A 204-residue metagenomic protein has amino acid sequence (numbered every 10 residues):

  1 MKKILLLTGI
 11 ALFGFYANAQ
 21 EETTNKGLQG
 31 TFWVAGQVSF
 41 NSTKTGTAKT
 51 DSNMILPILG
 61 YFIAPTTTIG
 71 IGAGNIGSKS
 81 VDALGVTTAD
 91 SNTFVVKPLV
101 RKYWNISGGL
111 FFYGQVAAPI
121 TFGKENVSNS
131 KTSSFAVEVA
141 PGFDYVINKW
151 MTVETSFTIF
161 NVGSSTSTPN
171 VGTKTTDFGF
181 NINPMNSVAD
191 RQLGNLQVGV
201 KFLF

Functional and structural regions predicted by a protein language model:
M1-K2: N-terminal hydrophobic targeting signals that begin at the initiator methionine
L5-L12, Y16-G36, K102, N195 (+1 more regions): Outer-membrane beta-barrel biogenesis signature
A17-N18, K79-V81, G163-S164: A short hydrophobic/aromatic micro-motif that marks alpha-helical segments and, especially, helix-coil
F32, V38-F40, N53-A140, Y145-M151 (+1 more regions): Gram-negative (and chloroplast) outer-membrane scaffold detector with strong preference for beta-barrel transmembrane
S39-S42, E125, F178-P184: Extracytoplasmic loops and strand-loop junctions of Gram-negative outer membrane beta-barrel proteins
I76, I147-F204: Predominantly the C-terminal beta-signal and adjacent terminal strand-loop region of outer-membrane beta-barrel
